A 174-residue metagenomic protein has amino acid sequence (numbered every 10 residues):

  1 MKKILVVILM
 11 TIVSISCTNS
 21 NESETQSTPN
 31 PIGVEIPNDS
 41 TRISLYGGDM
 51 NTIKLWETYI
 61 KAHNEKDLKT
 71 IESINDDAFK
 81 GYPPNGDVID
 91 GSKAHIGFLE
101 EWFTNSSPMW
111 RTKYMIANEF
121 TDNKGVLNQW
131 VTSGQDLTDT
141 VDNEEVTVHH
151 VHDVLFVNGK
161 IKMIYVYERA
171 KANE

Functional and structural regions predicted by a protein language model:
M1-I4, T18-N19: Positively charged n-region of N-terminal signal peptides that target proteins for export
V13-S16: C-terminal motif of bacterial Sec signal peptides marking the signal peptidase cleavage site
T18-L68, S73: Short, low-complexity N-terminal intrinsically disordered segments enriched in polar/charged residues
S23, T147-E174: Short beta-strand edge/turn micro-motifs at domain boundaries
T41-Y46, K80-D90, N105: A short gly/proline-enriched turn/hairpin at secondary-structure junctions
Y59, T70-E72, F79, G91 (+4 more regions): Hydrophobic pocket/interface hotspot
V88, T138-T147: Short, cysteine-centered beta-strand-loop-beta hairpins and adjacent loop/turn segments enriched in charged/polar
L99-D142: Surface-exposed, charged secondary-structure patches
